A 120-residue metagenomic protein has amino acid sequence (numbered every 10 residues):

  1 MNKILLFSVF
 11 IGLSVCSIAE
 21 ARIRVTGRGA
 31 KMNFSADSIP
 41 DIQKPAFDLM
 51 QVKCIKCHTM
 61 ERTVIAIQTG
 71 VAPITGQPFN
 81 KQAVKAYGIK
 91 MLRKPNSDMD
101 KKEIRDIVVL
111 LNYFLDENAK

Functional and structural regions predicted by a protein language model:
I4-L13: Sec-dependent N-terminal signal peptides
V15-A21: Sec/Tat signal peptide C-region and signal peptidase I cleavage site
R22-L49: Electrostatic cytochrome c docking/interface patches
P40, K44, D48, P78 (+1 more regions): Soluble non-cytosolic domains of exported or imported proteins
F47, T59-P95: Gly/Gly-Pro-rich "capping" loops immediately C-terminal to redox-active cysteine motifs in periplasmic/lumenal
Q51-E61, I107-L111: The canonical Cys-X-X-Cys-His
S97-K120: C-terminal capping alpha-helices of c-type cytochrome domains
